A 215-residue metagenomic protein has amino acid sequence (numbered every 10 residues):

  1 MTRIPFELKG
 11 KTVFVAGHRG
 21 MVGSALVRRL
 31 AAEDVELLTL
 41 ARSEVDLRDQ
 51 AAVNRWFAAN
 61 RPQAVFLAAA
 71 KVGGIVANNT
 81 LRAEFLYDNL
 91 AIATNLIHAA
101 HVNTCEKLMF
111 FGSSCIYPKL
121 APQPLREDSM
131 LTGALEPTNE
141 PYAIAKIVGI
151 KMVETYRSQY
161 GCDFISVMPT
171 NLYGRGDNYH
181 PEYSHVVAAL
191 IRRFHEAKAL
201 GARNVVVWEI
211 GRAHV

Functional and structural regions predicted by a protein language model:
I4-L30: N-terminal Rossmann NAD(P)H-binding glycine-rich loop of SDR-like oxidoreductase domains
A16, L40, V65-K71, L108-S114 (+1 more regions): SDR active-site strand-loop-helix element
A31-W56: Adenosine-cofactor binding site in Rossmann-like domains, unifying the SAM/SAH pocket of S-adenosylmethionine-dependent
D49, A64, D88-I92, K107 (+2 more regions): Conserved cofactor-binding/catalytic machinery of classical short-chain dehydrogenase/reductase
Q50-L90, A99-V102, K119: NAD(P)H-binding glycine-rich loop region in Rossmannoid oxidoreductase-like domains and their noncatalytic homologs
T94-N139, I165: Conserved Rossmann-fold NAD(P)-dependent oxidoreductase catalytic core, especially the SDR/UDP-sugar
L120-S129, K151-H214: NAD(P)-dependent short-chain dehydrogenase/reductase
P141, A145-V148: Active-site helix of classical SDR
